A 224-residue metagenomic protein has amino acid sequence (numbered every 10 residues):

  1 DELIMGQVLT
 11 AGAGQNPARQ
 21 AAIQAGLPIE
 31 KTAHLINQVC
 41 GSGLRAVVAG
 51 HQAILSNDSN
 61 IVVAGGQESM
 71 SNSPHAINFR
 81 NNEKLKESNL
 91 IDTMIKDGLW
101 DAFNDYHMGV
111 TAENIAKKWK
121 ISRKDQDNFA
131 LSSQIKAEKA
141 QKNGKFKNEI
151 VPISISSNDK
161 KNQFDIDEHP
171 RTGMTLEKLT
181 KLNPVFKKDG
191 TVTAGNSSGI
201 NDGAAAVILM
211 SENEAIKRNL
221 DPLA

Functional and structural regions predicted by a protein language model:
L3-I61, F103-H107, G173-G199: Conserved catalytic cysteine-centered active-site region of acyl-thioester-dependent Claisen-condensing enzymes
L9-T10, Q67-S69, N158: Short glycine-rich anion-binding loops that position phosphate/pyrophosphate groups of nucleotides and phosphorylated
G14-N16, N72-N78, F164: Short acidic, glycine/serine/threonine-rich loops at helix termini
R19-P28, Q52-S56, A76-S88, N213-I216: A glycine- and small-aliphatic-rich helix-loop capping segment at beta-alpha/alpha-beta transitions that lines
Q38-E68, V110, A116-K145, A206-I216: Active-site-proximal alpha-helical scaffold in enzymes
L55, I61-N114: Flexible glycine-/small-residue-enriched beta->alpha junction loops that bind anionic phosphate/pyrophosphate groups
K96-D97, K117, D189-A194: Flexible glycine/proline-enriched surface loops and loop-helix/loop-strand junctions
D125-A224: N-terminal extracellular/periplasmic Venus flytrap/periplasmic-binding protein-like
